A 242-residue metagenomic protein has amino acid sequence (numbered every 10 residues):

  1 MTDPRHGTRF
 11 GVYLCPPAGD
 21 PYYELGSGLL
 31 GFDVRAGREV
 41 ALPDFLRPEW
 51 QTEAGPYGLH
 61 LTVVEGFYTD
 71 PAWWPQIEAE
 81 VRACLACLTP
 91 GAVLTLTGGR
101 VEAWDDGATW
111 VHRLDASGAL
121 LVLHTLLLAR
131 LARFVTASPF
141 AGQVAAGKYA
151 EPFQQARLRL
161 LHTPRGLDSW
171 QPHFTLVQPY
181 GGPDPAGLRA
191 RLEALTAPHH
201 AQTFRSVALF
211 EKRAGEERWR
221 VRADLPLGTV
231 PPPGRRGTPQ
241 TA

Functional and structural regions predicted by a protein language model:
M1-W104, G118-A201, A208, A214-A242: Basic, often amphipathic N-terminal segments
D105-T109: Ordered, amphipathic secondary-structure segments that act as subunit-interaction surfaces in large macromolecular
H112-G118: Secondary-structure transition/turn motif
